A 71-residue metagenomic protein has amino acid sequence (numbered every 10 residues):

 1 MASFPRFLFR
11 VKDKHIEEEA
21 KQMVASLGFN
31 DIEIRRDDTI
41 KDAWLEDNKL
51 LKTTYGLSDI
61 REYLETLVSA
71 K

Functional and structural regions predicted by a protein language model:
M1-I40: Local sequence-structure signature of Cys/Sec-based thiol-disulfide redox active-site neighborhoods
E17-E19, E33, E46, E62-E65: Glutamate identity and glutamate-enriched acidic tracts
D38-L50: Short, intrinsically disordered low-complexity segments
N48-K71: Non-catalytic, surface beta->alpha helical segment in thiol-disulfide oxidoreductase systems
